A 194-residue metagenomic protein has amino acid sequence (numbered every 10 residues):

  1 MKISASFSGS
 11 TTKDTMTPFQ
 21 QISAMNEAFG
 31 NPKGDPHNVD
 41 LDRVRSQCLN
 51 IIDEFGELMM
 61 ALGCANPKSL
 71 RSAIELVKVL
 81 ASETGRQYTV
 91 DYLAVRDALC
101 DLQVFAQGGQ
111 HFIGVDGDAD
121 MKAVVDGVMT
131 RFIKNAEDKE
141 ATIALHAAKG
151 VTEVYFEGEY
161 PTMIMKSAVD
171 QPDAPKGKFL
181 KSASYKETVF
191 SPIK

Functional and structural regions predicted by a protein language model:
K2-L99, Q103-K194: Flexible "arm" and connector segments at domain edges
